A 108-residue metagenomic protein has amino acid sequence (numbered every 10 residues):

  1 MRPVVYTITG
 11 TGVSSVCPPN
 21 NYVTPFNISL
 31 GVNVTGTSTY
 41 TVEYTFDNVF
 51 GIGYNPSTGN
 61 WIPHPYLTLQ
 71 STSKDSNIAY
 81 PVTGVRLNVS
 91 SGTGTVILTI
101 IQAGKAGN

Functional and structural regions predicted by a protein language model:
M1-P3, T37, V82: Sequence-level motif detector for i,i+2 pairs with an aromatic at +2
M1-Y6, V49-H64: Surface-exposed loop/edge segments in extracytoplasmic proteins
I8-P25, G59-N108: Beta-sandwich interaction modules
I28, Y40, V85: Residue-level detector of short, conserved catalytic/binding motifs and their immediate flanks
S29-N33: Short edge beta-strand/loop segments characteristic of extracellular beta-sandwich folds
V34-G36, G92: Short glycine/proline-centered coil/turn motifs in the loop regions of extracellular beta-sandwich domains
T37-P56, I97-A103: Short, surface-exposed beta-strand/strand-loop-strand elements in extracellular ectodomains
